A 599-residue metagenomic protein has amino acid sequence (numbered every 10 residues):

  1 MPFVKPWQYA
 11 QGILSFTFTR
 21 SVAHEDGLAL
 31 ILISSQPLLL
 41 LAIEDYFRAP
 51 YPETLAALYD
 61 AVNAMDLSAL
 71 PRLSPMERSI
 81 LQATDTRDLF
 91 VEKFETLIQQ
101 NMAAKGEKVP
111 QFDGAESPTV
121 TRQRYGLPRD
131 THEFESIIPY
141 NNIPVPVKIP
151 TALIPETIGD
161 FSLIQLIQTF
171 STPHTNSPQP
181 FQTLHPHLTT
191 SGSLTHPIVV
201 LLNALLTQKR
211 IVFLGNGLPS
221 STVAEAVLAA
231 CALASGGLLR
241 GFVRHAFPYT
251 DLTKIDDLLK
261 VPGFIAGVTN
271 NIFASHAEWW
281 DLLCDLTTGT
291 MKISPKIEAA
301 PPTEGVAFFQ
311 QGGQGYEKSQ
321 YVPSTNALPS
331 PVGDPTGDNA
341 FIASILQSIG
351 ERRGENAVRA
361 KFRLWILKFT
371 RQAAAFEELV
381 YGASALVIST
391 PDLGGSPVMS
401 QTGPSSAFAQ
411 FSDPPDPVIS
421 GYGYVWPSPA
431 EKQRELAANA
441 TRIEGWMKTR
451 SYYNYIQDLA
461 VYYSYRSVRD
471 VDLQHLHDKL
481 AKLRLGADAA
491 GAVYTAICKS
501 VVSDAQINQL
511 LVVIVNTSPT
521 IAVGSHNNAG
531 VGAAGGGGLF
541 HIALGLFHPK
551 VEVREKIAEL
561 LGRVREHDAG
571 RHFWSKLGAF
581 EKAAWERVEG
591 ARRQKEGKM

Functional and structural regions predicted by a protein language model:
M1-S220: N-terminal uDENN/longin-like adaptor modules and analogous extended polar/low-complexity scaffolding regions in large
L30, I211-L214, A234, Y249 (+1 more regions): Generic structural hydrophobic/aromatic packing signal, biased to beta-strands
R48, N63, L67, R210 (+3 more regions): Short amphipathic alpha-helices and their capping/turn residues within compact interaction modules
V199, L228, R240-M599: A eukaryote-biased sequence property
N203-A204, L228-G237: Short, hydrophobic/amphipathic alpha-helical patches that form generic packing surfaces within helical domains
